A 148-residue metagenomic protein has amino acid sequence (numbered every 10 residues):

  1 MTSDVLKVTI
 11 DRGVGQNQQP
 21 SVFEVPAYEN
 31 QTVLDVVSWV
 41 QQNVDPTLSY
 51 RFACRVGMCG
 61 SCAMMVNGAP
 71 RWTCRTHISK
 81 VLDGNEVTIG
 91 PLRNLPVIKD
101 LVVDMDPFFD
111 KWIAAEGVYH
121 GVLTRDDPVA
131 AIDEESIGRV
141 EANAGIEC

Functional and structural regions predicted by a protein language model:
M1-E147: Signature of N-terminal electron-transfer/Fe-S-associated modules in redox systems
